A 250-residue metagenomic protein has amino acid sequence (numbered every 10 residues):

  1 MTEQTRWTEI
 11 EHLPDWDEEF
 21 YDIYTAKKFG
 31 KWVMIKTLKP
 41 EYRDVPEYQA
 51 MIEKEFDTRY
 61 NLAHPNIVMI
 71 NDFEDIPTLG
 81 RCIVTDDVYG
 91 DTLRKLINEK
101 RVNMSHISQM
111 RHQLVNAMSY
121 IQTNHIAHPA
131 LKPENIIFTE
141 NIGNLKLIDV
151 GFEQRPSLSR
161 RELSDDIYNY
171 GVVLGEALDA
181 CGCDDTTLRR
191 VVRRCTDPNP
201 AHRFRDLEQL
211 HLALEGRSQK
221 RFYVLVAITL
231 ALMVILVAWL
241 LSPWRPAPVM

Functional and structural regions predicted by a protein language model:
T2-K28: ATP-binding glycine-rich phosphate-binding loop
Y42-N61: AlphaC helix of the eukaryotic protein kinase fold
A63-D72: Conserved HxN/HPN-centered segment at the entrance to the catalytic loop of eukaryotic protein kinase-like domains
P77-T92: Conserved short submotifs of the Hanks-type protein kinase catalytic core that shape the nucleotide-binding pocket
T92-V102: AlphaC helix of the protein kinase catalytic domain
M110-R111: Activation segment signature within eukaryotic-like protein kinase domains
N116-I126: Protein kinase catalytic-loop region centered on the HRD/HxD motif
K146, V150-R190, R194: C-lobe/activation-segment region of protein kinase-like
